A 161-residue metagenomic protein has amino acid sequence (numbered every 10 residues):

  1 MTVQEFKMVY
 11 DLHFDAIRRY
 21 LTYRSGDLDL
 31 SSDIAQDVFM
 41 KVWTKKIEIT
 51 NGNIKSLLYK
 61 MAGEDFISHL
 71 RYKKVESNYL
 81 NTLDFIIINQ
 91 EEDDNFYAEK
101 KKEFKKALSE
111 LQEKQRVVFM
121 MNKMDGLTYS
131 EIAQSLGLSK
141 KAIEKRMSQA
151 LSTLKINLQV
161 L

Functional and structural regions predicted by a protein language model:
M1-R19, Y23: A short, charge-rich alpha-helical start-of-domain segment used by transcription regulators
V9, H13, I17, V38 (+3 more regions): Residue-level preference for hydrophobic side chains embedded in well-ordered alpha helices
D33-M40, T44, G52-E64: Structural recognition of an alpha-helix C-terminal capping motif at a helix-to-coil junction
G63-L80: Arg/Lys-rich amphipathic alpha helix in sigma70-family domain 2
E76-Y97: Internal acidic/polar
S109, D125-A142: Helix-turn-helix DNA-binding module
V118-N122: A short pre-motif secondary-structure segment
Q134-Q159: DNA-recognition helix of helix-turn-helix
